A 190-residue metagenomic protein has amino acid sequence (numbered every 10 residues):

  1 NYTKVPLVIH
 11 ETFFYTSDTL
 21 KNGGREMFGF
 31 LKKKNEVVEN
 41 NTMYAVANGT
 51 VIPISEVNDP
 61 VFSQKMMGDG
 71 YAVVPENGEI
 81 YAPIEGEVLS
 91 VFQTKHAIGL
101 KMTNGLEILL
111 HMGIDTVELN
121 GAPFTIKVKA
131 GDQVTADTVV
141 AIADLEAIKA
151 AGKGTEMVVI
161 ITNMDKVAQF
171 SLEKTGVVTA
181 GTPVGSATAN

Functional and structural regions predicted by a protein language model:
N1-E26: Short, Lys/Arg-enriched N-terminal segments with co-localized hydrophobic residues within the first ~10-30 amino acids
G24-N190: Contiguous, well-folded functional domains in the mature portion of proteins
